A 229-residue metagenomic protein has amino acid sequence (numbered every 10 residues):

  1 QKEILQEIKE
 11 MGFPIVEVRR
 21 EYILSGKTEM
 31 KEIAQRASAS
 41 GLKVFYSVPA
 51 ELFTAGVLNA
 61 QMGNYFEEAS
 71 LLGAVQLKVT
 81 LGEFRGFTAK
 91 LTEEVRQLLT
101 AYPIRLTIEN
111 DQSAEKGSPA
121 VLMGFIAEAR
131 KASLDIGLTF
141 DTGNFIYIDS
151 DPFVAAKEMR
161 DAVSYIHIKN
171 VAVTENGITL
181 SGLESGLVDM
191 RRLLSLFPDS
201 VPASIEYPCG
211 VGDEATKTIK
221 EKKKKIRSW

Functional and structural regions predicted by a protein language model:
Q1-E10, E68-G73, P119-F140, I146-W229: Histidine-acidic metal/acid-base catalytic patches
Q1-S70, K224-S228: N-terminal pre-domain/capping segments
E17, Y46, K78, T107 (+3 more regions): Conserved beta-strand positions in the central sheet of alpha/beta enzyme cores
V18-M30, E51-A60, G82-A89, S113-S118 (+4 more regions): Acidic-and-aromatic substrate-binding clefts and catalytic sites of carbohydrate-active enzymes
E32, E94, V154-E158: A short acidic, amphipathic alpha-helical/loop segment
R36-V44, V48, L52-G137, Y147-D149: Active-site acidic/histidine proton-transfer and metal-coordination neighborhood in alpha/beta enzyme cores
